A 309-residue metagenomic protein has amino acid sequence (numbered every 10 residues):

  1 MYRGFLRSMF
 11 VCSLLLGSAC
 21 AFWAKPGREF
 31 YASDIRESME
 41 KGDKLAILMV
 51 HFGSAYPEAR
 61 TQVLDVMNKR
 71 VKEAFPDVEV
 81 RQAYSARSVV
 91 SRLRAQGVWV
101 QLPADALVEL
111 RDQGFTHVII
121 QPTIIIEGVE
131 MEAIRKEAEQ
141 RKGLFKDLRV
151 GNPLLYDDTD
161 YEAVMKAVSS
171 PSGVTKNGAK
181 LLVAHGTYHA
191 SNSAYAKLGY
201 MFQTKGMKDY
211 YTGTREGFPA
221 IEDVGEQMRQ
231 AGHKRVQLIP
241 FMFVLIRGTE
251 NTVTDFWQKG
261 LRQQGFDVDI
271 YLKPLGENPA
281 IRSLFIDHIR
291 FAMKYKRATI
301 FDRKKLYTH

Functional and structural regions predicted by a protein language model:
M1-M9: Bacterial N-terminal signal peptides that target proteins for export
M9-G17: Bacterial N-terminal signal peptides
F22-Q237, M242-H309: Extended amphipathic ligand-handling, pore-lining, and cofactor/metal-binding catalytic surfaces
